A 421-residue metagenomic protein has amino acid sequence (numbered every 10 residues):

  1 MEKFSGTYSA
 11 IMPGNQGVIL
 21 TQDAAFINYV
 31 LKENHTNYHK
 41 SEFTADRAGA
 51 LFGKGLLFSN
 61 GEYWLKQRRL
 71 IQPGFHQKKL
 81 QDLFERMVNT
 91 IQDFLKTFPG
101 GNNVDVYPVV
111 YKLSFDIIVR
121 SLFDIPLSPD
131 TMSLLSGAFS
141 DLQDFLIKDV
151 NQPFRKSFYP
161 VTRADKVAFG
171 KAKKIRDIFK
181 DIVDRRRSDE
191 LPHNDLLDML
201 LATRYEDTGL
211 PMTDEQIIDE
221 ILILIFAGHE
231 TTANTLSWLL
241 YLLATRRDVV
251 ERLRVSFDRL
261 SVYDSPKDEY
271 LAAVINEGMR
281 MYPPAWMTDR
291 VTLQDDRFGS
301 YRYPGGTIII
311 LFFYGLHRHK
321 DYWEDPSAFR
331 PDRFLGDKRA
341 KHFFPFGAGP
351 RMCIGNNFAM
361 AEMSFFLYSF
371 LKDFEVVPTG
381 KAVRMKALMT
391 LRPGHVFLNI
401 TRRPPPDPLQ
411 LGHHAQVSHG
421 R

Functional and structural regions predicted by a protein language model:
M1-K66, Q81-D93, P126, R163 (+5 more regions): N-terminal membrane-proximal hinge/A-helix region immediately C-terminal to the signal-anchor transmembrane segment
D23, G228, G306: Short, conserved phosphate/pyrophosphate- and ester-handling motifs at nucleotide-, phospho-/glycolipid
K40-A45, Y63, K79-N234: Cytochrome P450 heme-thiolate monooxygenase catalytic core
F84, V88, L135-D141, L191-M199 (+9 more regions): Cytochrome P450 I-helix active-site segment
I91, G137-S140, D258-L260, Q294 (+2 more regions): Cytochrome P450 proximal C-terminal region
T231-S256, N357-K372: Cytochrome P450 catalytic-core helices
L311-D337, H414-V417: Conserved cytochrome P450 K-helix/beta-meander segment immediately N-terminal to the heme-binding cysteine loop
